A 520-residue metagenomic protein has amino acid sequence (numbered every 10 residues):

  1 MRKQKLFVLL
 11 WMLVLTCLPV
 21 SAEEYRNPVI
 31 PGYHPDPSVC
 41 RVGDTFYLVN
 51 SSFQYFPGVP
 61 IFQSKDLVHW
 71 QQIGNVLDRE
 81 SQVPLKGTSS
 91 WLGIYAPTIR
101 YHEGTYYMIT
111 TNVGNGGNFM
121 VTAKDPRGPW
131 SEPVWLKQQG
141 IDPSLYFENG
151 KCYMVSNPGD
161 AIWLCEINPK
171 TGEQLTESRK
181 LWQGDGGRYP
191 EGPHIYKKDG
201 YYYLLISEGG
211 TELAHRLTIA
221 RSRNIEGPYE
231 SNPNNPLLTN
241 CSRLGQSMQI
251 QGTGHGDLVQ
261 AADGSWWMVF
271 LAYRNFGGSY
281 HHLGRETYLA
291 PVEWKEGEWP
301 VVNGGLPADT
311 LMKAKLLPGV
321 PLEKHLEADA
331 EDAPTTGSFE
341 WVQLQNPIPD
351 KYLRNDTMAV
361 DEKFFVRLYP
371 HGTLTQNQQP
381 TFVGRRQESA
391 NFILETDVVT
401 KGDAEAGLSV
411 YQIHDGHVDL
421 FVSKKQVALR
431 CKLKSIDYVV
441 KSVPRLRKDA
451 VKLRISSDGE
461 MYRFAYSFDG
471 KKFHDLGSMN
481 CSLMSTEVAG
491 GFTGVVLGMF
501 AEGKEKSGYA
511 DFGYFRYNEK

Functional and structural regions predicted by a protein language model:
M1-E24: Bacterial Sec-dependent N-terminal signal peptides
S21-K520: Carbohydrate-active catalytic/glycan-binding domains of CAZyme proteins, especially the secreted or lumenal ectodomains
